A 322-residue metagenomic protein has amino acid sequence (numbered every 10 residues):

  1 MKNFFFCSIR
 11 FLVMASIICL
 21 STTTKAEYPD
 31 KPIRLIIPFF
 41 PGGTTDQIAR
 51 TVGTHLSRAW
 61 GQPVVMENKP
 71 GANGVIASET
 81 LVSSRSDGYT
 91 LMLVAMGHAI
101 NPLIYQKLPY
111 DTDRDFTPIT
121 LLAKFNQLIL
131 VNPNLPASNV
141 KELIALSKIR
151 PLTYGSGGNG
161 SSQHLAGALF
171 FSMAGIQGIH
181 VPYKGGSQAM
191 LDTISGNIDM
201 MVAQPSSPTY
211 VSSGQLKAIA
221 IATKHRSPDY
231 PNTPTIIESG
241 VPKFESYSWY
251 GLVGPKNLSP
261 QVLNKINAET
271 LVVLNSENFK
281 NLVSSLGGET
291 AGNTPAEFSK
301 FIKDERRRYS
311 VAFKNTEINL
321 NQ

Functional and structural regions predicted by a protein language model:
M1-L12: Bacterial N-terminal signal peptides that target proteins for export
S21-T23: N-terminal signal peptide c-region/cleavage motif recognized by signal peptidases
A26-R114, P151-T153, N159, G175-V202 (+3 more regions): N-terminal (or domain-start) structured segment
D30-P32, S172, P260-Q322: An extracytoplasmic/periplasmic, membrane-proximal ligand-sensing/linker region
Q47, T51, H55, I76 (+15 more regions): Extracytoplasmic/secreted proteins, especially bacterial periplasmic and envelope-associated proteins
S83-Y89, L103-Q188, I236, W249-L282: Hinge/capping helix and adjacent helix->loop/strand transition within the periplasmic-binding protein
K124, S207-N275, D304-R307, N321: C-terminal lobe and pocket-closing loops of periplasmic/extracytoplasmic Venus-flytrap solute-binding proteins
